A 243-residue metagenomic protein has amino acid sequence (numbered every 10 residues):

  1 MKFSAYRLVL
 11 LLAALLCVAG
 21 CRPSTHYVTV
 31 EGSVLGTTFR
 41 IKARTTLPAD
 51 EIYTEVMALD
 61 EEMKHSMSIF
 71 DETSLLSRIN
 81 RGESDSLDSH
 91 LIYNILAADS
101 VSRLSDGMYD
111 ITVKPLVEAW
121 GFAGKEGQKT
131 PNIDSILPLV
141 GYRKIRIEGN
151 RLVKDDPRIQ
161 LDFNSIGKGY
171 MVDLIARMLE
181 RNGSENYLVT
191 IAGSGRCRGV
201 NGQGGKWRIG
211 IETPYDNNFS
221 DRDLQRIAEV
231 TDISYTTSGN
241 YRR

Functional and structural regions predicted by a protein language model:
K2-L8, L15, A19-R243: Mature catalytic core of soluble alpha/beta enzymes
